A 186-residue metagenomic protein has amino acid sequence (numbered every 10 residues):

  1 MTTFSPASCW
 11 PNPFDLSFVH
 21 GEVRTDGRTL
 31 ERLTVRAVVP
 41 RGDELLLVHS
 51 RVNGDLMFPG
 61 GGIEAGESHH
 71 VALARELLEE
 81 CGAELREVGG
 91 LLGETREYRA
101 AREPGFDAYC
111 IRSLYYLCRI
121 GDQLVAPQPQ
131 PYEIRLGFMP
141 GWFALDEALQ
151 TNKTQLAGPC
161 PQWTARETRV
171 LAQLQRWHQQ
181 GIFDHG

Functional and structural regions predicted by a protein language model:
T2-R36: Acidic, metal-coordinating catalytic segment for phosphate/diphosphate chemistry, firing primarily on the Nudix
F14, L33-V35, D43, R112-L114 (+1 more regions): Change "...and in nucleic-acid phosphodiester-cleaving endonucleases..." to "...and in nucleic-acid processing enzymes
H20-G27, A101-F106, P129: Short, P/G- and charge-enriched loop/turn segments at secondary-structure junctions
R32, P40, N53, F58 (+2 more regions): Short connector loops at helix/strand junctions that flank enzyme active sites, especially segments positioning acidic
V39, L117-R119, G141-A144: Short, well-ordered beta-strand micro-motif
P40, E44-A83: Conserved Nudix-box catalytic region and its N-terminal flanking loop in Nudix hydrolases and closely related
G54-D55, V125-G186: Nudix hydrolase/Nudix homology domain
A83-L124: Active-site segment of metal-dependent pyrophosphate-handling enzymes, primarily the Nudix hydrolase catalytic core
